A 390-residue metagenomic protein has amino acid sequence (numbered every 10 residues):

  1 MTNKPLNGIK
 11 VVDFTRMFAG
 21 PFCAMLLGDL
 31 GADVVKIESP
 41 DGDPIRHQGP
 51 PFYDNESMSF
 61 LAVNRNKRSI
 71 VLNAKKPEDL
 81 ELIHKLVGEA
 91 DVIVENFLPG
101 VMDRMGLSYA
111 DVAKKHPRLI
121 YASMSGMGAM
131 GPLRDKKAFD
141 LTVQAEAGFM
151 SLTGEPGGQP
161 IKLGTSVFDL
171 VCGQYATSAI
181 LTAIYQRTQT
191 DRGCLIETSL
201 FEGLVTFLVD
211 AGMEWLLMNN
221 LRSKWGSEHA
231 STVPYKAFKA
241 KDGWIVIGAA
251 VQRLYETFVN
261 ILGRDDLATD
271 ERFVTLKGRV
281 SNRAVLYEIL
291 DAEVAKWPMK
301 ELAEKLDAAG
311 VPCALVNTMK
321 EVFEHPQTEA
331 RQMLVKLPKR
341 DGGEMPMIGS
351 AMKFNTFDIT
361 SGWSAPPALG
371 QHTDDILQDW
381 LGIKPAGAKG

Functional and structural regions predicted by a protein language model:
M1-I9, S223, K239, E321-G390: Terminal low-complexity tails and localization/encapsulation signals of metabolic enzymes
M1-Q189, A368, H372-G390: N-terminal helix-loop segment corresponding to the beta1-alpha1 unit of nucleotide/adenylate-binding folds
V34, D307-E321, I383-G387: Short, well-structured beta-strand/strand-turn elements
D41, M127-G128, L200-V205, D242-W244 (+3 more regions): Glycine-rich beta-alpha junction loops
A129, G157-S166, T188-L204, S223-A230 (+1 more regions): Conserved Rossmann-fold dehydrogenase catalytic segment
Q159-V167, K239-G243, F357-T360: Flexible glycine/proline-enriched surface loops and loop-helix/loop-strand junctions
G173-G193, T206-N219, V259-D265: Oxidoreductase and adenylate-handling cofactor-binding alpha/beta cores
E228, V233-A309, C313: Aromatic-enriched alpha-helical interface/lid elements that frame and gate functional surfaces
